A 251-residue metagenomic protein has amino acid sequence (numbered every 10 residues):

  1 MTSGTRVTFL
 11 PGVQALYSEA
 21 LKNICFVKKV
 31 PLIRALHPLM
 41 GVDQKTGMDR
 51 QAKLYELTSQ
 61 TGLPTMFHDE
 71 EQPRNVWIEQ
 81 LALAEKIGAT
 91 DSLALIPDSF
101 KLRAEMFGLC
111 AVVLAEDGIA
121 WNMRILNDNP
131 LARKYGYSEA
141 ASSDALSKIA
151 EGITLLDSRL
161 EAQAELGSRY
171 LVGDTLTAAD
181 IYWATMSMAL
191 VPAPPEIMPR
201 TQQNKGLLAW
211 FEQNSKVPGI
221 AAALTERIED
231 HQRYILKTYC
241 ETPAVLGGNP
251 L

Functional and structural regions predicted by a protein language model:
M1-Y137, P243: GST-like domain detector, emphasizing the conserved glutathione-binding G-site in the N-terminal thioredoxin-like
A20, I24, K148-R159, D230-I235: Amphipathic alpha-helical segments that form well-ordered structural scaffolds and often line/cohere around active
L36-L39, L176, G248-P250: Acidic carboxylate-rich catalytic motifs and surrounding loops in phosphoryl-/glycosyl-chemistry enzymes
I78-L81, F107, A150-T154, E229: Generic alpha-helical structural signal
R103, S142-L146, A221: Amphipathic, non-membrane alpha-helical segments in soluble helical-bundle scaffolds
G108, V113-G206: GST-like fold's C-terminal all-alpha helical module
M186-T242: Short His-centered aromatic/hydrophobic patch
E241-L251: Acidic, carboxylate-rich catalytic segments that either coordinate divalent cations
